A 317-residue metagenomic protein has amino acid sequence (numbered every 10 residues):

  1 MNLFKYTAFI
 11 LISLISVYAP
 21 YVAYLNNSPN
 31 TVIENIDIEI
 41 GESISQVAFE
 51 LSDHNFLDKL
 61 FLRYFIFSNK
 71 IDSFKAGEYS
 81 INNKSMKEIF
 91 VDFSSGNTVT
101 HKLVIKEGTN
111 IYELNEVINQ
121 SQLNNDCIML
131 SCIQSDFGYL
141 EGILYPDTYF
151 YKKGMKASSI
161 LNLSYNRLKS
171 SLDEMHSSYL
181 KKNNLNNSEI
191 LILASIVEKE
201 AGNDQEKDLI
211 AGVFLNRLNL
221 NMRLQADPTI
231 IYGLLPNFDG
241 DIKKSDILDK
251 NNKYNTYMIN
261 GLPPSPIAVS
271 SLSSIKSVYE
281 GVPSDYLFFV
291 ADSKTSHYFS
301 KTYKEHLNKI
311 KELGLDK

Functional and structural regions predicted by a protein language model:
M1-Q225, T229-L235, D249, P266-S273 (+2 more regions): Conserved catalytic or metal-liganding residues and their short signature motifs at active sites of enzymes
N237-K243: Short acidic/His-enriched helical or mixed secondary-structure segments at domain edges of catalytic enzymes and some
I247-Y257: His/Glu-based metal-binding/catalytic segments typifying zinc-dependent metallopeptidases
Y257-I267: Histidine-acidic residue clusters that define the catalytic metal-binding segment of zinc metallopeptidase domains
